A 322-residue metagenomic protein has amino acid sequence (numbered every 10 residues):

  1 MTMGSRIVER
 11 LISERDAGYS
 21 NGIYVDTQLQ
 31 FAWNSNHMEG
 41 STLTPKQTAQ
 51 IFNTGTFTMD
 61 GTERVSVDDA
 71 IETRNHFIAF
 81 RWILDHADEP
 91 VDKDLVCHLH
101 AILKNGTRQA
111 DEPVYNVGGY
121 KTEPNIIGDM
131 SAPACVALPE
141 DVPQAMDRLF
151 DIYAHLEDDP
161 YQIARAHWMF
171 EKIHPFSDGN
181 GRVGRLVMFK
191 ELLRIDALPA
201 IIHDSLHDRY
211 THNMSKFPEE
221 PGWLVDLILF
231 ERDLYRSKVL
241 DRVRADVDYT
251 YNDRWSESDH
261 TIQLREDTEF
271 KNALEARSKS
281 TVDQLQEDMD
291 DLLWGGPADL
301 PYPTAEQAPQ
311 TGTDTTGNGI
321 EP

Functional and structural regions predicted by a protein language model:
M1-D178, R182-P322: FIC/Doc superfamily catalytic core
